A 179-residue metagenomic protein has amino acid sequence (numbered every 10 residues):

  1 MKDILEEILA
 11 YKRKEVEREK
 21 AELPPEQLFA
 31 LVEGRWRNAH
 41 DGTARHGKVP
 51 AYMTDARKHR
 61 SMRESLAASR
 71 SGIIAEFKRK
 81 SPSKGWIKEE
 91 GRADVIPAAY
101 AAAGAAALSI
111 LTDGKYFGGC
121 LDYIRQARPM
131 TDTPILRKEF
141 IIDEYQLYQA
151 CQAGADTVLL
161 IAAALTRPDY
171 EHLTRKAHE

Functional and structural regions predicted by a protein language model:
M1-I135, I142-Y145, R167, K176: Conserved N-terminal beta1-alpha1 strand-loop-helix module at the mouth
K138-E139, G154: Alpha-helical hinge/cap motifs
Q149-D169: Glycine-rich phosphate-binding active-site loops on the catalytic face of alpha/beta enzymes
H172-R175, E179: Catalytic pocket-lining loop regions of alpha/beta-barrel enzymes, especially the amidohydrolase/enolase/GH5 lineages
